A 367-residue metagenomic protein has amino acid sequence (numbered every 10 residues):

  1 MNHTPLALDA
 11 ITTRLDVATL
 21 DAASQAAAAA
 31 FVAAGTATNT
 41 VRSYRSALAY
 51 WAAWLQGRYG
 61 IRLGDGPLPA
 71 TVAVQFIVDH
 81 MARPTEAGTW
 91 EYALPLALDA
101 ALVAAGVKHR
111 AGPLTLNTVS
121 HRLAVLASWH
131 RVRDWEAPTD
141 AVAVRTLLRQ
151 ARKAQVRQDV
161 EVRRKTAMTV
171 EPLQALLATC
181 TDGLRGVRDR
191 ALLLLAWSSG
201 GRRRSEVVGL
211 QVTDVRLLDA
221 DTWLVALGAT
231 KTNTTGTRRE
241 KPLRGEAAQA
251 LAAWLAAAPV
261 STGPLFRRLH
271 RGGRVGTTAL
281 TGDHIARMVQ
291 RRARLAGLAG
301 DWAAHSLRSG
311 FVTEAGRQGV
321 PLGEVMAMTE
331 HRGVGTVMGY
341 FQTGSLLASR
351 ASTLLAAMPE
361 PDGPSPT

Functional and structural regions predicted by a protein language model:
P5-I11, L15-A29, A34, T38 (+3 more regions): Conserved catalytic core of the tyrosine transesterase superfamily
T38-P67, D79-T89, S128-W135: Basic/aromatic-enriched alpha-helical hairpins
